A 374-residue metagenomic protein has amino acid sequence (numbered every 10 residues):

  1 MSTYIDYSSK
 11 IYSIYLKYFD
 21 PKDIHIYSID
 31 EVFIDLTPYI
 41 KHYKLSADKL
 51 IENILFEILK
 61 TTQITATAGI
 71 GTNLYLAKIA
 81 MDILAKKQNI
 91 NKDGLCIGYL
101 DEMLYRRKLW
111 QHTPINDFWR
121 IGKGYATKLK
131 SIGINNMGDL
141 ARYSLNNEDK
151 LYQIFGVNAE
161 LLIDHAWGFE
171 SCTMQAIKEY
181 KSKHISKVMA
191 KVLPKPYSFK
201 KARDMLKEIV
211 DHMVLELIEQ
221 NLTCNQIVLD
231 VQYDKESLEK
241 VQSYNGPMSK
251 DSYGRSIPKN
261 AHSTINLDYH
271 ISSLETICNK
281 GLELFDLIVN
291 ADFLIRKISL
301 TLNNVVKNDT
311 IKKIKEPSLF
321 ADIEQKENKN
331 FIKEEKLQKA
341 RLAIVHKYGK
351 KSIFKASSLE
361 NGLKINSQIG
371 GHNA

Functional and structural regions predicted by a protein language model:
M1-M174, L319-A374: Gly/Gly-Pro- and Ser/Thr-rich, intrinsically disordered tail segments characteristic of DNA damage-repair and tolerance
Y27-E31, G71-L74, L222-Q226, F293-K297: Short Gly/Ser/Thr- and Asp/Glu-enriched loop/turn motifs at secondary-structure junctions
T37-Y39, Q232, D268, N303: Solvent-exposed residues in well-ordered beta-strands and their adjoining turns, especially edge/terminal strands
K41, Y75, E236-L238, K307-D309: Short, acidic Gly/Pro/Ser/Thr-rich loop/turn segments
T65-T67, V228, K297-S299: Residues at or immediately flanking beta-strands
T72, Y233-K235, N304: Glycine-rich beta-alpha junction loops
T127-L294, T310: DNA-contacting surface of Y-family translesion DNA polymerases
G254-A374: Acidic, metal-coordinating catalytic segment for phosphate/diphosphate chemistry, firing primarily on the Nudix
